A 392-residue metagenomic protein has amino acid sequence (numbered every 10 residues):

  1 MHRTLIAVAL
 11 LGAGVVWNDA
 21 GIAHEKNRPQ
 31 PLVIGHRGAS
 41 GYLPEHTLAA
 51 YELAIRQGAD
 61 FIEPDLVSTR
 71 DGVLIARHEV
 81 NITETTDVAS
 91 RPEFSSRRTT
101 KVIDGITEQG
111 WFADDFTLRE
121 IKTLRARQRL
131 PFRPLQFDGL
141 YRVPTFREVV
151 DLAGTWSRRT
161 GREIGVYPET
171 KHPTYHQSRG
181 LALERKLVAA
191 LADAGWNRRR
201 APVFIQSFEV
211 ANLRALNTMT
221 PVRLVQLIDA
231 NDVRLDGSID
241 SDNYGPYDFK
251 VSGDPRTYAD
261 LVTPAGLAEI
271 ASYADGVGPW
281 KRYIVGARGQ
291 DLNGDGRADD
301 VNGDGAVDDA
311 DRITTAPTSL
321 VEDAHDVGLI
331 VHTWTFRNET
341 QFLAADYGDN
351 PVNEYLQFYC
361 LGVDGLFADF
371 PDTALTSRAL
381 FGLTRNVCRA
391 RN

Functional and structural regions predicted by a protein language model:
M1-I6: Bacterial N-terminal signal peptides that target proteins for export
A7-G14: Bacterial N-terminal signal peptides
W17-N392: Phosphate-group recognition and catalysis centered on beta-loop-alpha active-site segments
